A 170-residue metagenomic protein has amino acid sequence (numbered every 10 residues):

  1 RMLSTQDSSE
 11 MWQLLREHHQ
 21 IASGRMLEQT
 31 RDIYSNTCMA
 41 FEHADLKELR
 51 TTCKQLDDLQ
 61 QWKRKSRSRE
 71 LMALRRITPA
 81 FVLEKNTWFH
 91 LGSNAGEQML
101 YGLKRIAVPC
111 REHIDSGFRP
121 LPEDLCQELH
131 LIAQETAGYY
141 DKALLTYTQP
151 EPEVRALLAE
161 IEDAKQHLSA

Functional and structural regions predicted by a protein language model:
R1-A170: Cytosolic, long alpha-helical scaffolding segments
